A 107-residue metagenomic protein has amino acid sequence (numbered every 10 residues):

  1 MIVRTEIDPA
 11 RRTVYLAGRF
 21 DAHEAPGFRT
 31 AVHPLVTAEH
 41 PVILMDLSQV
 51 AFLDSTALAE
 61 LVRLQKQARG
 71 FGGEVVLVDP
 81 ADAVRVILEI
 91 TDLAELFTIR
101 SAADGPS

Functional and structural regions predicted by a protein language model:
M1-F52, V62-S107: STAS-like cytosolic regulatory interaction modules
